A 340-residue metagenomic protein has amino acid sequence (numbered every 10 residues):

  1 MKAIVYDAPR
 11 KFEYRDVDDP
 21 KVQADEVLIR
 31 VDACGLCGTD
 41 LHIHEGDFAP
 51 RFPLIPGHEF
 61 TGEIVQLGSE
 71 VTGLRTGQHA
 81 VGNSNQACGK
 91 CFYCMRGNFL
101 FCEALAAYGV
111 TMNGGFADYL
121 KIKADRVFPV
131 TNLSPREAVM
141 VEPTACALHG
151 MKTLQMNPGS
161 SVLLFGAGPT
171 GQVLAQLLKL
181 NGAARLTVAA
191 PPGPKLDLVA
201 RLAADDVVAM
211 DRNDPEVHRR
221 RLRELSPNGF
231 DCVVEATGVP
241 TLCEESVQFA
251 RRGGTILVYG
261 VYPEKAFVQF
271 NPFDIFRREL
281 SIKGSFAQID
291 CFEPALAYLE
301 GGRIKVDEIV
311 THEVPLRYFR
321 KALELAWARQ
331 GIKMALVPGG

Functional and structural regions predicted by a protein language model:
A3-K21, G38-Q66, H79-G82, F99-N113: N-terminal glycine-rich cofactor-binding segment
P20-C34, D47-F92, R126, T131-L133: Glycine-rich beta-strand-centered segment in the early N-terminal region that forms part of a ligand/cofactor-binding
H79, S161, G254-T255, S281: Short glycine-centered segments of the SAM/dcSAM-binding site in methyltransferase folds
C88-F165: NAD(P)H dinucleotide-binding glycine-rich loop of Rossmann-like/cofactor-binding domains, especially the beta1-alpha1
L133-R212: Mid-domain Rossmann-like dinucleotide-binding core that forms the NAD(H)/NADP(H) cofactor-binding site
L154, R201-E279: Glycine-rich cofactor phosphate-binding loops and adjacent beta1-alpha1 units of small-molecule cofactor enzyme domains
L186-T187, L257, K283: Conserved beta-strand positions in the Rossmann-like core of class I SAM-dependent methyltransferases
R221, E244-Q248, I289, E293-G340: C-terminal hydrophobic helical "lid"/dimerization subdomain of Rossmann-like NAD(P)H-dependent oxidoreductases
